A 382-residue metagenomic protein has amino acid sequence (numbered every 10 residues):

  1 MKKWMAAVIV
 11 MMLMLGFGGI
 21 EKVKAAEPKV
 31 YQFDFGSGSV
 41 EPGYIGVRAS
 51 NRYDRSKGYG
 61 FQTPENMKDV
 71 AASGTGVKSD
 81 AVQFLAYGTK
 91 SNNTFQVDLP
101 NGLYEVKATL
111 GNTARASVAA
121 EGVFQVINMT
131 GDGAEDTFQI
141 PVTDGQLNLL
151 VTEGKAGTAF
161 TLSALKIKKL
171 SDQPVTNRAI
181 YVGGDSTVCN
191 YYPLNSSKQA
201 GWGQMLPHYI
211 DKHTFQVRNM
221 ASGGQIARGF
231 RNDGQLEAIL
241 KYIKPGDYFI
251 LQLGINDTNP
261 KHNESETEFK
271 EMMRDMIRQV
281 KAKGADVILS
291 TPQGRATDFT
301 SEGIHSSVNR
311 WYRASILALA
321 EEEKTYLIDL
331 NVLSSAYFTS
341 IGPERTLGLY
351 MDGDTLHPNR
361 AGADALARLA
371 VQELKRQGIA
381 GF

Functional and structural regions predicted by a protein language model:
M1-W4: Positively charged n-region of N-terminal signal peptides that target proteins for export
A7-G16: Bacterial N-terminal signal peptides
L15-E27: Sec-dependent signal peptide cleavage junction
A26-P193: Compositionally biased, intrinsically disordered or flexible polar/acidic segments
F35, L149, K169-A221, L236-F249: Serine-esterase "nucleophile elbow" of acetyl-processing enzymes
N112-T113, S186-N190, S222-R228, I255-P260 (+5 more regions): Solvent-exposed loop/turn segments at secondary-structure junctions within structured extracellular/periplasmic domains
R231-E271: Oxyanion-hole/transition-state-stabilizing segment in secreted/luminal serine hydrolases and related acyltransferases
R295-F382: Catalytic His-Asp segment of secreted/periplasmic serine-dependent ester chemistry enzymes
